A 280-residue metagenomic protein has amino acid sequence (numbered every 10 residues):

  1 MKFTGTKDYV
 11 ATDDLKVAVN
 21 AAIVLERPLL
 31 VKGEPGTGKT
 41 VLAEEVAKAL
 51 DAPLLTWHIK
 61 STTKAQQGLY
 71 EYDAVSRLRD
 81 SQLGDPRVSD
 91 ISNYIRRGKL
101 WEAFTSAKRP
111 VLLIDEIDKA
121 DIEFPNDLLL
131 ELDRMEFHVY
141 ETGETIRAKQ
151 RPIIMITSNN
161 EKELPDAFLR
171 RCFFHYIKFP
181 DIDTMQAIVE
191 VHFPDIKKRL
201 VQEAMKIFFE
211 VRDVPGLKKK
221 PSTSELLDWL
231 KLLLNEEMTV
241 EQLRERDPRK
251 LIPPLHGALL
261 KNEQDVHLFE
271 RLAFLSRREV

Functional and structural regions predicted by a protein language model:
M1-V280: C-terminal regulatory/interaction module of P-loop NTP-utilizing enzymes
